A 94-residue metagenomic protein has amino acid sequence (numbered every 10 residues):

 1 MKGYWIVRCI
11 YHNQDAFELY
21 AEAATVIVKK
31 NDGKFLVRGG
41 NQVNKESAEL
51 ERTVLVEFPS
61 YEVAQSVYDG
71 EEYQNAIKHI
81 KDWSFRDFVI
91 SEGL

Functional and structural regions predicted by a protein language model:
M1-R52, P59-D69, E92-L94: Short S/T/G/P-rich N-terminal loop/turn motif that feeds into the first structured element of a domain
Y61-V89: C-terminal structural segments of small proteins and small subunits
